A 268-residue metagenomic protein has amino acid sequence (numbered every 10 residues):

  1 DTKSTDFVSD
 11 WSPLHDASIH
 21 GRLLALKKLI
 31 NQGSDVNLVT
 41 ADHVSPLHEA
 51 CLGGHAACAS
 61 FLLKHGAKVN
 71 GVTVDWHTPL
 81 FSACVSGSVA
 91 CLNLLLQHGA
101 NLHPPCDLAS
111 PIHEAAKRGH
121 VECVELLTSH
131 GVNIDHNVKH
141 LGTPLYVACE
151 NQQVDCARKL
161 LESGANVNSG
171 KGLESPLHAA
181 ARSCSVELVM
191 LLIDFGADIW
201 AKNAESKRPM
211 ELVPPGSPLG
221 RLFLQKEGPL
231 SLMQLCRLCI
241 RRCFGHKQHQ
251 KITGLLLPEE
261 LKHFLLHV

Functional and structural regions predicted by a protein language model:
D1-A41: N-terminal segments that cap or nucleate solenoid repeat domains
V8-S9, A41-D42, V74-W76, C106-L108 (+3 more regions): Ankyrin repeat start-site detector
A25, A57-C58, A90-C91, E122-C123 (+3 more regions): Conserved ankyrin/ankyrin-like repeat signature
K28-S34, S60-A67, N93-A100, E125-N133 (+2 more regions): Ankyrin repeat domain, specifically the short helix-to-loop turn at the C-terminus of the second helix of each repeat
S183, M190, F195-V268: Cullin-RING E3 adaptor/co-adaptor recruitment helices
